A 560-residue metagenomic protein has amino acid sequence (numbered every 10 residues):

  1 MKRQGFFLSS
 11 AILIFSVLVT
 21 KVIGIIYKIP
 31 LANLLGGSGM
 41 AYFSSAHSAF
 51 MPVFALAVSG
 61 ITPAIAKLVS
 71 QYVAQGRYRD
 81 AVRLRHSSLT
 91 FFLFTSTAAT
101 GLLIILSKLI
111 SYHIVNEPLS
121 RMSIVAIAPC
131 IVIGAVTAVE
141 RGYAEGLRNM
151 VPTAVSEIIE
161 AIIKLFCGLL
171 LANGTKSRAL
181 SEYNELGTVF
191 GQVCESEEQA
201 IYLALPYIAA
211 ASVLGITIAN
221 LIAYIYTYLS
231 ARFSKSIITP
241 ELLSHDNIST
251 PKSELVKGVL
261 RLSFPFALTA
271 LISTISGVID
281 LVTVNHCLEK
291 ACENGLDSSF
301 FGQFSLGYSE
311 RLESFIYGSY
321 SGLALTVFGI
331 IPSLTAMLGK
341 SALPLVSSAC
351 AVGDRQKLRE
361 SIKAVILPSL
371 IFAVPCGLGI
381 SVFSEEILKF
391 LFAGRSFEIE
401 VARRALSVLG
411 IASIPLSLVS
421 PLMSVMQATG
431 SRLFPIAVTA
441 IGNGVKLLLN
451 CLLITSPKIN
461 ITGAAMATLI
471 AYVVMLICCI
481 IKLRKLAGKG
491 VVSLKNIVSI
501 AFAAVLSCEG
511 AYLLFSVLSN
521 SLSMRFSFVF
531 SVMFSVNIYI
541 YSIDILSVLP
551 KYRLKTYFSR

Functional and structural regions predicted by a protein language model:
M1-I23, R79, R83, D246-A270 (+1 more regions): N-terminal membrane topogenesis motif
G5-A66, T100, I104, C130-I131 (+2 more regions): Signature of the first transmembrane helix
L31-P52, L205-A210, E254-L262, N285-G329 (+1 more regions): Interfacial/gating helices of multi-pass transporter permease domains
S59-A74, F328, P332-V352: Helix-loop junctions and terminal segments of transmembrane helices in multi-pass membrane transport/translocation
K108-I127, K363, G379-S413: Interfacial segments at transmembrane-helix termini and the short loops linking adjacent helices
G134-S156, I411-I441: Membrane-interface junctions at transmembrane-helix termini in multi-pass inner-membrane proteins
V151, I162-Y226, L433, N443-L476 (+1 more regions): Membrane-interface helix-loop junctions in multi-pass transport and translocation proteins
E289, Y512-R560: Membrane-proximal transmembrane or re-entrant/amphipathic helices at the cytosolic face
